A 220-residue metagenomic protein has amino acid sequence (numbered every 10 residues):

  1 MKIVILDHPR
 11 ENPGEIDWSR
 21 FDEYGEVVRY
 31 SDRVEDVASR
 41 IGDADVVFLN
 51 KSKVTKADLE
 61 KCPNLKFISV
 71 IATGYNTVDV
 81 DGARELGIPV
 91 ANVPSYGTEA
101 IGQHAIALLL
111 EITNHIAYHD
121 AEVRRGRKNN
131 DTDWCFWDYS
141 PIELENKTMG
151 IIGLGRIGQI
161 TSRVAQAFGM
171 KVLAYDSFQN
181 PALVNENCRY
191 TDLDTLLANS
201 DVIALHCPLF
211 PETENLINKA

Functional and structural regions predicted by a protein language model:
M1-A44, L173: N-terminal glycine-/charge-rich "phosphate-binding" loop or analogous flexible N-terminal tail
S31, I71-A72, I88-E99, D194: Short beta->alpha connector loops at strand-helix junctions that form conserved, small/polar/Pro-enriched
V54-L59, L173, S177-A220: Rossmann-like adenosine-cofactor binding region
N76-I88: Rossmann-fold NAD(P)-binding glycine/threonine-rich loop
L86, P94-T148: Phosphate-binding beta-alpha-beta segment of Rossmann-like dinucleotide-binding domains, i.e., the NAD(P)
L154-G155: Glycine-rich Rossmann-fold phosphate-binding loop(s) that bind the pyrophosphate of adenine dinucleotide cofactors
G158-Q159: N-terminal Rossmann-fold NAD(P) dinucleotide-binding loop
